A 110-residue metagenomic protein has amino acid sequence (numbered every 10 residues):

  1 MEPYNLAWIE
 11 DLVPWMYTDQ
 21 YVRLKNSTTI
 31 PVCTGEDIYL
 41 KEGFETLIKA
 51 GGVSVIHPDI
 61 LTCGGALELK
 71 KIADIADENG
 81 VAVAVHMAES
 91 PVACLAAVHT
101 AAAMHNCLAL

Functional and structural regions predicted by a protein language model:
E2-W8, V13-L110: Shared catalytic-loop signature of beta/alpha-barrel
